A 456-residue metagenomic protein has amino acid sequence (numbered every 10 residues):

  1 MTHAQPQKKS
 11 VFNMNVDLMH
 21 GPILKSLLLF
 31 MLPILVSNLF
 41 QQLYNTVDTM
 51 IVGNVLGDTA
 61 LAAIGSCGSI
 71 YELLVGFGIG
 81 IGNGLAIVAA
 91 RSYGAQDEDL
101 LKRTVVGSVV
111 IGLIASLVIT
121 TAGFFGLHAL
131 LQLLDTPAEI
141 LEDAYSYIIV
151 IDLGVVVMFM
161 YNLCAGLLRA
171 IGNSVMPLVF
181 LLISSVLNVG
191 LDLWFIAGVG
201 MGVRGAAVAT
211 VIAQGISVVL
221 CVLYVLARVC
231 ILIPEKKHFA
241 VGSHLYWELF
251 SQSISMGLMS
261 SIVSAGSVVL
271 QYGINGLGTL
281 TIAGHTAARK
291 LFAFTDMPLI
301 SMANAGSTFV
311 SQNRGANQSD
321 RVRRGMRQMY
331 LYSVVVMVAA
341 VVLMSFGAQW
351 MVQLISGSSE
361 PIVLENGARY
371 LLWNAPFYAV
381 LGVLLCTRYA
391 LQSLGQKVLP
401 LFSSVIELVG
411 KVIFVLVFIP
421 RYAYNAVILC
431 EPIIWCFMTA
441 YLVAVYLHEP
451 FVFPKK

Functional and structural regions predicted by a protein language model:
M1-M31, A89-V156, G198-I254, V310-F377 (+1 more regions): Short alpha-helical transmembrane segments in multi-pass integral membrane proteins
H20, L24-L43, V47, I70-F77 (+7 more regions): Residue-level signal for short hydrophobic patches within transmembrane helices of multi-pass membrane transporters
L29, V52-E72, A138-D143, V203-R204 (+5 more regions): Interfacial/gating helices of multi-pass transporter permease domains
L29-D48, V150, Y161, S184 (+4 more regions): Transmembrane helical elements of multi-pass membrane transporters/channels
L39, L43-A62, L131-A138, W194-M201 (+5 more regions): Helix-terminus/linker motif at the lipid-water interface of multi-pass membrane proteins
L61-T121, M158-P177, G284-A348, L381-G395 (+1 more regions): Small-residue-rich hydrophobic transmembrane alpha-helices
G82, I151-R169, P177-S185, A206-C221 (+4 more regions): Short runs within selected transmembrane alpha-helices of multi-pass transporters and secretion channels
G123, G166, D192, C221-V225 (+6 more regions): Structural signal for membrane-spanning alpha-helices in multi-pass inner-membrane proteins, emphasizing helix cores
